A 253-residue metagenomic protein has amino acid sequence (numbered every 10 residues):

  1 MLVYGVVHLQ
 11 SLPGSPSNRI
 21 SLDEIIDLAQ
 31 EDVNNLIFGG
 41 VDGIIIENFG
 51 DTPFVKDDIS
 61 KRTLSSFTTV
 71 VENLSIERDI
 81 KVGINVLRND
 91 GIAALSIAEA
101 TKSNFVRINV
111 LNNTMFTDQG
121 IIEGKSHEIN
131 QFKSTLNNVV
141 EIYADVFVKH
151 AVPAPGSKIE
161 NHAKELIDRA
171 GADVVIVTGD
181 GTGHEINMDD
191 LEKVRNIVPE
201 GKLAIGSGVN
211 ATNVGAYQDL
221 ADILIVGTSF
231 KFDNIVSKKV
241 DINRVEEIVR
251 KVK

Functional and structural regions predicted by a protein language model:
M1-T69, N73-E77, P155-G171, A211 (+1 more regions): Conserved N-terminal beta1-alpha1 strand-loop-helix module at the mouth
V3-V7, I44-I46, V82-V86, V106-I108 (+4 more regions): Hydrophobic faces of well-ordered beta-strands that scaffold small-molecule active sites in alpha/beta enzyme cores
G5-V6, K56-I84, G124-A144, I186-N210 (+1 more regions): Alpha-helix-loop-beta-strand connector modules within alpha/beta enzyme cores
H8-L12, F49-D51, N85-G91, L111-N113 (+4 more regions): Active-site beta-loop-alpha junctions enriched in small/polar residues
L9, P16, A93, I97-D173: Conserved anion-binding
D42-S66, N113-D118, V175-E185, D233-I235: Glycine-rich, proline-tolerant flexible connector loops at the mouths of alpha/beta enzymes
N89-K102, H162, V194-P199, G208-V226: Catalytic cores of alpha/beta
T101-Q119, A170-T182, S207-N210, L220-R244: Glycine-rich phosphate-binding active-site loops on the catalytic face of alpha/beta enzymes
